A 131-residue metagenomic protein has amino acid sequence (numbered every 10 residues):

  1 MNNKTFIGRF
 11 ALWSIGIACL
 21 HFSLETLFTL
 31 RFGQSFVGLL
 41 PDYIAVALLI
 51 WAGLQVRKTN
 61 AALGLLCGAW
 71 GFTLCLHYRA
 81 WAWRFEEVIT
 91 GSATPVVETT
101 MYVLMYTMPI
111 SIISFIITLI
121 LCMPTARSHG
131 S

Functional and structural regions predicted by a protein language model:
M1-C19, I120-S131: Cytosolic juxtamembrane helix and N-cap/initiation of the first transmembrane helix
L12-I15, F36-L39, C67-W70: Hydrophobic alpha-helical segments of membrane proteins, primarily the transmembrane helices and their short helical
G16-L30: Membrane-embedded alpha-helical segments in integral membrane proteins
T26, I50-G53: Alpha-helical transmembrane segments of multipass membrane proteins
T26-L40, L76-Y106: Interfacial non-cytosolic loop connecting adjacent transmembrane helices
G38-W51: Generic alpha-helical transmembrane segments
A52-W81: Loop-to-transmembrane helix junctions at the membrane interface
A93-S128: Alpha-helical membrane-associated segments of multi-pass integral membrane proteins
